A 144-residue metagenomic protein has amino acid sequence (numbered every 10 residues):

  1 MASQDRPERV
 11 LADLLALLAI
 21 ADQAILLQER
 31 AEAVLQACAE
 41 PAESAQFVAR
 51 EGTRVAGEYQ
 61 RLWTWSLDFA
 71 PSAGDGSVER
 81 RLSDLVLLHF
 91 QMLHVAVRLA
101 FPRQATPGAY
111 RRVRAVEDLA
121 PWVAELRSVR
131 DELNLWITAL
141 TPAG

Functional and structural regions predicted by a protein language model:
M1-A2: Long, low-complexity intrinsically disordered regions
R6-S72, Y110-A139: Alpha-helical segments in soluble extracytoplasmic regions
E58-Y59, D68-V116: Long, amphipathic, charge-rich alpha-helical segments that form helical bundles/coiled-coils
L140-G144: Low-complexity, intrinsically disordered terminal/linker segments enriched in charged and Gly/Pro repeats
